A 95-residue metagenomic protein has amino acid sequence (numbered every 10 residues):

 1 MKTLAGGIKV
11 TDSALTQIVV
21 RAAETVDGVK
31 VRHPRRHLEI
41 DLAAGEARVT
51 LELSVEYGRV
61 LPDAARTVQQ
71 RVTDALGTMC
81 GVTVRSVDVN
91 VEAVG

Functional and structural regions predicted by a protein language model:
K2, G6-L38: N-proximal, solvent-exposed amphipathic alpha-helical segments enriched in charged/polar residues
V10-A14, H33, E56-D63, T67: Residues at secondary-structure transition points
V29-S54, V91-V94: Short edge beta-strands and adjacent turn/loop segments
K30-P34, P62, T83, V87: Secondary-structure transition/capping residues
L53-Y57, L76: Beta-strand elements of well-folded, non-transmembrane domains
L61-C80: Short, non-transmembrane amphipathic alpha-helical segments
T78-G95: A short amphipathic beta-strand at an alpha->beta junction
